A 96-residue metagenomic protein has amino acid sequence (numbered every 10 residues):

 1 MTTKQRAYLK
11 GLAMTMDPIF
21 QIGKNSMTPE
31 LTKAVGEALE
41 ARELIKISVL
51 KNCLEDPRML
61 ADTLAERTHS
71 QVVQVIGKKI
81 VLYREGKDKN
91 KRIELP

Functional and structural regions predicted by a protein language model:
M1-P96: Positively charged, polar, low-complexity stretches
